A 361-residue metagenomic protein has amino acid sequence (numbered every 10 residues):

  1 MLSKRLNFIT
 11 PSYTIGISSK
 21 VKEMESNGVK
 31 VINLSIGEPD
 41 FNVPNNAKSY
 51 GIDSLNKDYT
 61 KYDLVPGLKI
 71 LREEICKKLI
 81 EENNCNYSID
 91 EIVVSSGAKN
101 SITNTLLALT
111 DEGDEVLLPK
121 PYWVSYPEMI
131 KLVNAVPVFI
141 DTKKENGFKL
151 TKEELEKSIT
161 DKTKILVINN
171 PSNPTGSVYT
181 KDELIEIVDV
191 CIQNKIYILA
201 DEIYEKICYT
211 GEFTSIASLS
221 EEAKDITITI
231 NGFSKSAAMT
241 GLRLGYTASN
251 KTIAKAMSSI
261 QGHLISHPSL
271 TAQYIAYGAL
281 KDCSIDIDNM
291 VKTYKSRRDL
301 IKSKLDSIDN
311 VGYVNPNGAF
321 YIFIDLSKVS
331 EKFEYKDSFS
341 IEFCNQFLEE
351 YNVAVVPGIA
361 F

Functional and structural regions predicted by a protein language model:
L2-G97, N104, A279-D282: N-terminal small-domain helix-loop-helix segment of the aminotransferase-like
N27, V133, Q193-N194, A223 (+1 more regions): Helix C-cap/helix->beta junction micro-motif
A108-I130: Conserved PLP-anchoring active-site segment centered on the Schiff-base-forming lysine
T142-T214: Active-site phosphate-binding strand-loop segment of PLP-dependent enzymes
E221, D225-K295, D299-D306: Conserved core segment of the aminotransferase class I/II
Y277, T293-K302, Y313-V329: Conserved glycine-rich beta-strand-loop-beta hairpin in the small C-terminal domain of fold type I
G312, D325-F361: Conserved C-terminal alpha-helix-loop-beta "cap" of PLP-dependent enzymes that closes/shapes the active-site mouth
